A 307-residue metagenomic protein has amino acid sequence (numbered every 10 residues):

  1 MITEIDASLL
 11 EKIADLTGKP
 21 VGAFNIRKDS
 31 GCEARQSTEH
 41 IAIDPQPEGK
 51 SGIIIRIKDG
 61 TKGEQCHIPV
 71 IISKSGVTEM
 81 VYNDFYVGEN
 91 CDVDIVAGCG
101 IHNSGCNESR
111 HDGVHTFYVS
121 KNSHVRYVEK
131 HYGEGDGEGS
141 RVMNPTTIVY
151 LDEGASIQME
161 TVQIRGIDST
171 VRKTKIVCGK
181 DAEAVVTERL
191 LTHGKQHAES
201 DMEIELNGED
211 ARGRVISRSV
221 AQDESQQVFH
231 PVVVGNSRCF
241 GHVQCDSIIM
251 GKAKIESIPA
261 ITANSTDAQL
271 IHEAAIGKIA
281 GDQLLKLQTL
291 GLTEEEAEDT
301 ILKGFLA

Functional and structural regions predicted by a protein language model:
M1-N25, S30: C-terminal functional modules
A23-K28, E33-L285, T289-L292, L302-A307: Conserved beta-strand/loop scaffold segments within soluble protein domains that form the structured core and edges
